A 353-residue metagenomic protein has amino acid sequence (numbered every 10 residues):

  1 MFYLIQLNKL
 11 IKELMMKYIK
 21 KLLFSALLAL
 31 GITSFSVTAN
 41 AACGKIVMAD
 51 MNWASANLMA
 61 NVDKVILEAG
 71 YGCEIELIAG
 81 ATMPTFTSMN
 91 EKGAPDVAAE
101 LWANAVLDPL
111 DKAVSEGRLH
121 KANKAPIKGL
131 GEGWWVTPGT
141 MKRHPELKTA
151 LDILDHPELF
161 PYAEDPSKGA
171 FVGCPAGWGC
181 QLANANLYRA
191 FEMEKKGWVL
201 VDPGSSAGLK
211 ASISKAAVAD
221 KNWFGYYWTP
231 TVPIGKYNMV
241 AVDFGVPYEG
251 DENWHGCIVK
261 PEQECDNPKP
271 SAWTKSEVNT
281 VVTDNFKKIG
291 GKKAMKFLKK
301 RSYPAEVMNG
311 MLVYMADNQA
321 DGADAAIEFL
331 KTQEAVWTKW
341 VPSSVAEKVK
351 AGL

Functional and structural regions predicted by a protein language model:
L4, S55, Q181-K196, P203-D220 (+3 more regions): An extracytoplasmic/periplasmic, membrane-proximal ligand-sensing/linker region
A39-M48, F160-K168, W337-W340: Immediate post-signal peptide segment of exported/extracytoplasmic ligand-binding proteins
A42-S55, C73-I78, K168-V172, L298: Short, well-ordered beta-strand elements
S55-C73: Short, polar/charged alpha-helical segment
T87-S88, P95-W102, V172-W254: Ligand-binding pocket segment of bilobal, Venus flytrap-like solute-binding proteins
L119-G173: A conserved helix-loop-strand patch within extracytoplasmic ligand-binding domains of the periplasmic binding
G131-K142, K275-G290, V313-Y314: A bilobed periplasmic-binding-protein/Venus flytrap-type ligand-binding module shared by bacterial periplasmic
K236-S302: C-terminal lobe and pocket-closing loops of periplasmic/extracytoplasmic Venus-flytrap solute-binding proteins
